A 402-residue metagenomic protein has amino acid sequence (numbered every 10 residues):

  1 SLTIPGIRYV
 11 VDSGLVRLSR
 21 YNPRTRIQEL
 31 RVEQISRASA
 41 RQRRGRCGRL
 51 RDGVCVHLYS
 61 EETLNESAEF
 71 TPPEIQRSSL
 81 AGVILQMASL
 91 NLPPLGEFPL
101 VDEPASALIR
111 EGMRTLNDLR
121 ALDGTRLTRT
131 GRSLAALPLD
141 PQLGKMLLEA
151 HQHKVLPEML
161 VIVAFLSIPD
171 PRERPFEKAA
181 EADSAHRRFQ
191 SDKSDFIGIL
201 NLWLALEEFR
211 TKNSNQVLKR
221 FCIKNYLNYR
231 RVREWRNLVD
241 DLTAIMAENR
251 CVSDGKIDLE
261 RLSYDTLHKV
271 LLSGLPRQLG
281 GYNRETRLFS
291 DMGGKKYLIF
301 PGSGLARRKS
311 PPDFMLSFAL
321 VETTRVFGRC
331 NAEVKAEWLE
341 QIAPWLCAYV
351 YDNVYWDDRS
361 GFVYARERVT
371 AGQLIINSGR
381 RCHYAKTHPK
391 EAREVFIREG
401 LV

Functional and structural regions predicted by a protein language model:
I7-V11, V16-S19, Y59-R359, E394: Second RecA-like catalytic domain
R8-Y9, G14-C55, E69-P73, I84: Conserved SF2 helicase motif VI
G14, C55, M87-A88, V363-R368 (+1 more regions): Short, flexible segments with low predicted structural confidence
S36-S39, L108, L238, H388: Residue-level preference for nonpolar/small residues embedded in alpha-helices
G48-V56, T130-S133, R359-E367: An acidic intrinsically disordered interaction segment
Y351-V395, E399-V402: Basic, amphipathic N-terminal segments
